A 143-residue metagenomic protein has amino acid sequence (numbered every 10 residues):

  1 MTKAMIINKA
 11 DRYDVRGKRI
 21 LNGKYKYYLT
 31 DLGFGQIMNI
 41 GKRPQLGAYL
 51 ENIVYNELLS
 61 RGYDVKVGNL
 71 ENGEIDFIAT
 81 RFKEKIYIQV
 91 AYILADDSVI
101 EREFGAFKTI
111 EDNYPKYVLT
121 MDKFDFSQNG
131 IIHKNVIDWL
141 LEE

Functional and structural regions predicted by a protein language model:
M1-K85: Accessory nucleic acid-recognition modules appended to NTPase machines
F34, E84, Y92-I93, D138: Residue-level signature for short turns and capping positions that connect secondary-structure elements
Q45, K83, A95-S98, E142: A short local loop/turn or secondary-structure capping micro-motif enriched for an aromatic residue
G68, Y92-I137: Catalytic cores of nucleic-acid endonucleases
I88: Conserved beta3 VAIK motif of the Hanks protein kinase fold
I137-E143: C-terminal helix of von Willebrand factor
